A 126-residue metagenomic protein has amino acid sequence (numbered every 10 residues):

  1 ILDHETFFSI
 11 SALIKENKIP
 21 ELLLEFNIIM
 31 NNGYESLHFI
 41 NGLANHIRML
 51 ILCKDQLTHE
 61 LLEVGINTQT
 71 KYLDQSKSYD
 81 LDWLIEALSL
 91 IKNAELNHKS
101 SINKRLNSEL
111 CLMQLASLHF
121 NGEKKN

Functional and structural regions predicted by a protein language model:
I1-K125: Extended, largely alpha-helical regulatory/partner-binding modules appended to the mid-to-C-terminal parts
